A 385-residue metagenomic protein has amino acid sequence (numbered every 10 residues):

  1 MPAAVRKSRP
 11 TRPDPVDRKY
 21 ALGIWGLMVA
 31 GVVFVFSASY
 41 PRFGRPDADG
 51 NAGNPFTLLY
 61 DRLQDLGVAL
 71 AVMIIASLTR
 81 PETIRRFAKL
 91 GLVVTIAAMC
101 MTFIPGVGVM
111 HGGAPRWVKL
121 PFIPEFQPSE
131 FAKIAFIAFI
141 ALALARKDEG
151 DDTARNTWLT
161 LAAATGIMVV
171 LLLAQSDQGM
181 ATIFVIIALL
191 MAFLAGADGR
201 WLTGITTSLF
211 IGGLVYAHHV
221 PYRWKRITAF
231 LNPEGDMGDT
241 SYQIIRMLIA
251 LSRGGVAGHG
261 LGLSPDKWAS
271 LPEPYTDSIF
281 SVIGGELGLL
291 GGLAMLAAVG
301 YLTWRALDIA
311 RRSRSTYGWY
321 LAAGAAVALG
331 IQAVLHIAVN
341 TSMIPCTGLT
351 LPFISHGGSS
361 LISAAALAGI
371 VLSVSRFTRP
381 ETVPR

Functional and structural regions predicted by a protein language model:
P2-L27, V33-Q175, I337-P352, H356-A366 (+1 more regions): Membrane-helix boundary/helix-loop-helix interface segments in multi-pass membrane proteins
L63-V72, E286-W304: Hydrophobic alpha-helical transmembrane segments
L70-A71, K89-L90, I96, R155-A174 (+1 more regions): Hydrophobic alpha-helical segments of polytopic membrane proteins
G108-W117, F122-E125, W201-M295, S313-L321: Hydrophobic, glycine- and aromatic-enriched re-entrant/interface helices and adjoining loop segments
L144, V185-W201, P265-G291, G348-I362: Interfacial segments of multi-pass membrane proteins
N156-L161, F184, I205, F230 (+3 more regions): Alpha-helical transmembrane segments of multi-pass membrane proteins, especially transporters and channels
A297, T303-G318, T382-R385: Membrane-proximal intracellular helices of multi-pass ion channels
A310-G348, I354: Loop-to-helix entry and N-terminal half of a specific, functionally important transmembrane alpha helix in multi-pass
